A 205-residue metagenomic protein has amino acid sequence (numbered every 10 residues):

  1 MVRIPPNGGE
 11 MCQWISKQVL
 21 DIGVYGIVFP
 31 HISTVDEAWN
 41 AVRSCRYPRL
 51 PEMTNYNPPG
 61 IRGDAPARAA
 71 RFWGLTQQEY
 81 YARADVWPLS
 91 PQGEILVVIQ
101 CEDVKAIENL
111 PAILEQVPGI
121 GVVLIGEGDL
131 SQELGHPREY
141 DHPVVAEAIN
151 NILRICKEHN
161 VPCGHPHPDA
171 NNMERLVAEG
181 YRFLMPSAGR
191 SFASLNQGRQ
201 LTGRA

Functional and structural regions predicted by a protein language model:
M1-G8, D21-I22, C45-N55, P88-Q92 (+1 more regions): Alpha-helix-loop-beta-strand connector modules within alpha/beta enzyme cores
M1-I4, I27-F29, V97-E102, V123-I125 (+2 more regions): Hydrophobic faces of well-ordered beta-strands that scaffold small-molecule active sites in alpha/beta enzyme cores
P6-G8, H31-S33, C101-K105, D129-S131 (+2 more regions): Active-site-proximal loop/turn and secondary-structure-junction residues that shape catalytic pockets, frequently
E10-C12, M53-P59, W73, Q77 (+2 more regions): C-terminal alpha-helical cap/extension of soluble enzyme domains
W14, I22, G26-P118, E127: Conserved anion-binding
Y25-E37, V123-Q132, R182-Q200: Glycine-rich phosphate-binding active-site loops on the catalytic face of alpha/beta enzymes
I125-A146: Glycine/Thr-rich beta-alpha phosphate-binding loop at enzyme active sites
